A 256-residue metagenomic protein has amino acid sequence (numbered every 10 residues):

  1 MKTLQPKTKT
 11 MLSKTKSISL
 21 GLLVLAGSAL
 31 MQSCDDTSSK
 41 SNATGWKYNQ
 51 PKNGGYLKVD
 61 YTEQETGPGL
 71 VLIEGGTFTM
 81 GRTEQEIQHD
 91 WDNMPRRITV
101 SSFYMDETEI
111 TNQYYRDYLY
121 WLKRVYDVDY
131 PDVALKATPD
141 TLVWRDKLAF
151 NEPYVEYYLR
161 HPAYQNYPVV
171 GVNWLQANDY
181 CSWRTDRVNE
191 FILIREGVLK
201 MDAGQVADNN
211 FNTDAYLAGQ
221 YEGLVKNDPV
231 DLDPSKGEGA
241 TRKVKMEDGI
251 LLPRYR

Functional and structural regions predicted by a protein language model:
M1-K14: N-terminal secretory signal peptides that target proteins for export/translocation
K14-L25: Sec-dependent N-terminal signal peptides
L30-S33: C-terminal motif of bacterial Sec signal peptides marking the signal peptidase cleavage site
D35, R82, F103-R256: Active-site microenvironments of metalloenzymes and redox enzymes
D35-S41: Bacterial lipoprotein signal-peptidase II cleavage site
P51-T66, G237-K245: A short, compositionally biased domain-edge/stem linker segment
Q64-R82: Mature N-terminal segment immediately following signal peptide/propeptide cleavage in secreted/periplasmic
R82-V100: Short, polar loop/linker segments at the starts of domains and inter-domain junctions
